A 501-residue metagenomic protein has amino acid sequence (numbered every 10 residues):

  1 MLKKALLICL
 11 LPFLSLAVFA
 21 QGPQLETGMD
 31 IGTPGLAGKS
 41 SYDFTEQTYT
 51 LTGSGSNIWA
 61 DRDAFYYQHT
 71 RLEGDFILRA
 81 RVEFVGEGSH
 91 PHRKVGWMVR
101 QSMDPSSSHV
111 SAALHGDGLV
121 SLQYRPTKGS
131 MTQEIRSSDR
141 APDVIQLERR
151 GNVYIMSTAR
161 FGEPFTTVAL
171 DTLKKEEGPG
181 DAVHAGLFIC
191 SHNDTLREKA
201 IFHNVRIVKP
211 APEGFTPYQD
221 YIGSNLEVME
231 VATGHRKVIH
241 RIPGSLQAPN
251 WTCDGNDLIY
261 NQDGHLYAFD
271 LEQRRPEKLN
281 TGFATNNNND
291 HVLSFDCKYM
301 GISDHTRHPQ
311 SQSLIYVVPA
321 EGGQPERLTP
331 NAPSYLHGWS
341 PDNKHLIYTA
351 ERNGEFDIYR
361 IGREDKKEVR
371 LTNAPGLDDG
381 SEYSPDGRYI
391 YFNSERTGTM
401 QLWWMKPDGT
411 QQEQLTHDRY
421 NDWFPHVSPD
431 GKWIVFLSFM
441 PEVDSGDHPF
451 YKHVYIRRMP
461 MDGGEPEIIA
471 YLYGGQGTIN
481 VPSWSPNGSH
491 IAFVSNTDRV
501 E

Functional and structural regions predicted by a protein language model:
M1-A5: Positively charged n-region of N-terminal signal peptides that target proteins for export
L6-L7, A80: Intrinsically disordered, low-complexity segments enriched in glycine/proline and serine/threonine
I8-A17: Bacterial N-terminal signal peptides
C9, T48-Y49, N57, S381 (+1 more regions): Alpha-helical interaction segments
Q21-F215: Extracellular glycan-recognition regions
A211-E501: Sequence signature of WD/YWTD-type beta-propeller architectures
